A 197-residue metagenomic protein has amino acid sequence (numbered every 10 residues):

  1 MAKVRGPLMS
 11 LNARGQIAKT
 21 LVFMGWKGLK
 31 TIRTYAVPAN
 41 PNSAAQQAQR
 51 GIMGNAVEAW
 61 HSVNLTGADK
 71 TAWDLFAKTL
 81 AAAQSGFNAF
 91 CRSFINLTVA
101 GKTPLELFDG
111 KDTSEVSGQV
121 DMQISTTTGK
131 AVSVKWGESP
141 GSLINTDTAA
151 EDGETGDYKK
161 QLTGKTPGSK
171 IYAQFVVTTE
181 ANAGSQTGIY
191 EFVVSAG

Functional and structural regions predicted by a protein language model:
M1-K111: Long, polar/Ser/Thr-enriched low-complexity segments that form simple helices or flexible linkers at protein ends
W60, I124, V134-W136, A173-F175: An aromatic-rich alpha-helical recognition segment common to small helix-rich domains
D112-S117: Short, solvent-exposed loop/linker segments at the N-terminal edge of repeated beta-sheet extracellular domains
G118-G129: Conserved aromatic anchor
T128-T148: Extracellular low-complexity, O-glycosylation-prone stalks/linkers
G153-K160: Aromatic sugar-binding surface patches on proteins that engage polysaccharides or sugar-phosphate polymers
L162-S185: Beta-strand-rich modules
E180-G197: Extracellular fibronectin type III
